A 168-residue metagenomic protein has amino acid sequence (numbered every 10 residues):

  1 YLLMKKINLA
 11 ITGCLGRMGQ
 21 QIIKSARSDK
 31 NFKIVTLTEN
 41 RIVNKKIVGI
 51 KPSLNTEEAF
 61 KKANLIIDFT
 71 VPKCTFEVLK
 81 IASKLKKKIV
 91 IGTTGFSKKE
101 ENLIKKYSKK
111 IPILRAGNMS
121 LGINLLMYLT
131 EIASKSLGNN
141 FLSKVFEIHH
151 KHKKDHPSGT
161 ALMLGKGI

Functional and structural regions predicted by a protein language model:
Y1-L3: Short, Lys/Arg-enriched N-terminal segments with co-localized hydrophobic residues within the first ~10-30 amino acids
K5-L9: Extreme N-terminal starter segment of soluble prokaryotic enzymes
T12-I23: N-terminal Rossmann NAD(P)H-binding glycine-rich loop of SDR-like oxidoreductase domains
G13, L125-I168: Conserved anion/nucleotide-ligand pocket segment
R27-I47: NAD(P)-binding Rossmann-fold cofactor-contacting core
G49-A63: Short acidic low-complexity segments
I66-I67: N-terminal Rossmann-like NAD(P) cofactor-binding module of classical short-chain dehydrogenase/reductase
F76-K80, K84-L85, G92-R115, N124-A133: Rossmann-fold NAD(P)-binding glycine/threonine-rich loop
